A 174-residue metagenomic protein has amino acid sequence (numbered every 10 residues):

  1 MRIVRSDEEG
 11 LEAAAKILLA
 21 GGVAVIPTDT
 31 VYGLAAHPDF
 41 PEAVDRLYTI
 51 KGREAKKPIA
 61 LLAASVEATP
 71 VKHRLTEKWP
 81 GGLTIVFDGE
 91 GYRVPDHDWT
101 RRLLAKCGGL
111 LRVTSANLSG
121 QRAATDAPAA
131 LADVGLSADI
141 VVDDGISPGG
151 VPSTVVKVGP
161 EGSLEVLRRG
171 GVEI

Functional and structural regions predicted by a protein language model:
M1-I174: Active-site-adjacent structural elements in enzyme catalytic cores
